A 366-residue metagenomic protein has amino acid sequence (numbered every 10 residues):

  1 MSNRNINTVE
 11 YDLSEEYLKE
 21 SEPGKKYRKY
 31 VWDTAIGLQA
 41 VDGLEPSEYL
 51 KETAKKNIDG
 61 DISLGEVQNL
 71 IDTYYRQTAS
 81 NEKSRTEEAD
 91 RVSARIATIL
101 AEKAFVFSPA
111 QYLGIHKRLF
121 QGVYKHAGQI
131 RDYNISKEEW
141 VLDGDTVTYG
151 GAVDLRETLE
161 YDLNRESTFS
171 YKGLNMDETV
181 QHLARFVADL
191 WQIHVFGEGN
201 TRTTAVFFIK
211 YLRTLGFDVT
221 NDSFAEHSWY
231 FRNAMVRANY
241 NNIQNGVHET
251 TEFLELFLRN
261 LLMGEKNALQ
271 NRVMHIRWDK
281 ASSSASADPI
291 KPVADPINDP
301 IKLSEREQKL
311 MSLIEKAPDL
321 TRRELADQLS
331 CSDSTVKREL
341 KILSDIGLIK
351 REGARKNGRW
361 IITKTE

Functional and structural regions predicted by a protein language model:
M1-E366: FIC/Doc superfamily catalytic core
